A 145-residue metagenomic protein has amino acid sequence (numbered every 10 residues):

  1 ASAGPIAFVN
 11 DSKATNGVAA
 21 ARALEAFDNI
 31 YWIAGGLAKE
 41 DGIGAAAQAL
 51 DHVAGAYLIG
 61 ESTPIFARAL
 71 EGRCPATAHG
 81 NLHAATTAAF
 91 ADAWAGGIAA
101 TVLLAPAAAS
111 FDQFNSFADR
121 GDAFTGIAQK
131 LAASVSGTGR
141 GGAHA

Functional and structural regions predicted by a protein language model:
S2-A145: ATP-dependent carboxylate-amine ligase
